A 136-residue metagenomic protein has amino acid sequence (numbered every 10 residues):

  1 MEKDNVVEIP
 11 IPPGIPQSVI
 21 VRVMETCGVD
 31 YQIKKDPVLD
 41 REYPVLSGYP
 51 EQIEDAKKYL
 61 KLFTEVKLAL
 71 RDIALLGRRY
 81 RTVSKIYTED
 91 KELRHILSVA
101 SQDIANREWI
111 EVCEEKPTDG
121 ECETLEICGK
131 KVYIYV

Functional and structural regions predicted by a protein language model:
M1-G14, R81-S84: Short glycine-/aliphatic-rich beta-strand segments at the starts of folded cytosolic domains
M1-K3, V29-E42, R71-A74: Short, flexible, solvent-exposed loop/turn segments with mixed acidic/basic and small polar residues
E8-I33, L97-S98: Short amphipathic alpha-helix segments
G14, S47-E54: Helix N-cap motif at beta-to-alpha junctions
I20, Q52-L68, K131-V136: Charge-rich, low-aromatic oligomerization/scaffolding segments with amphipathic character
I33, L62-R79: Conserved short beta-strand edge segments in small beta-sheet-based binding/regulatory domains
L39-P50, V112-Y133: Short glycine/threonine-rich beta-strand-turn micro-motifs
R79-D103: Short, low-order "capping/linker" segments at domain edges
